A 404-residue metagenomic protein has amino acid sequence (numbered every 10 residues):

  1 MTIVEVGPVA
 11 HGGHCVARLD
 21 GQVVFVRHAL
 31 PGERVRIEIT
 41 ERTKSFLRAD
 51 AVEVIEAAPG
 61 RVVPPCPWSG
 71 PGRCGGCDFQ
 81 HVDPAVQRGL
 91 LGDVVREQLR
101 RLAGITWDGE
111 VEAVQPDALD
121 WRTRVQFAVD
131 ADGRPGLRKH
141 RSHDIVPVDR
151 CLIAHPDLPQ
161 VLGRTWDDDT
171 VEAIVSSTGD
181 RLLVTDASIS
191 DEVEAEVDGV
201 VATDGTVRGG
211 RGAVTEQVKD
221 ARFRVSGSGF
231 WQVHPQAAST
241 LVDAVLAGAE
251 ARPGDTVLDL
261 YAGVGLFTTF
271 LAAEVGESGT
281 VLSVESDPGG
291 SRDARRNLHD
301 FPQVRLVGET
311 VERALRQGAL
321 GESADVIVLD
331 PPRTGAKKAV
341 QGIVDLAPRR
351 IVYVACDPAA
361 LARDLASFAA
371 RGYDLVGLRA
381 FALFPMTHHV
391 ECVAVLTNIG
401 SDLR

Functional and structural regions predicted by a protein language model:
M1-L329, T334-A336, Q341-V344: Accessory RNA-recognition modules of RNA-modification enzymes
V307-C392, T397, D402-L403: S-adenosylmethionine
